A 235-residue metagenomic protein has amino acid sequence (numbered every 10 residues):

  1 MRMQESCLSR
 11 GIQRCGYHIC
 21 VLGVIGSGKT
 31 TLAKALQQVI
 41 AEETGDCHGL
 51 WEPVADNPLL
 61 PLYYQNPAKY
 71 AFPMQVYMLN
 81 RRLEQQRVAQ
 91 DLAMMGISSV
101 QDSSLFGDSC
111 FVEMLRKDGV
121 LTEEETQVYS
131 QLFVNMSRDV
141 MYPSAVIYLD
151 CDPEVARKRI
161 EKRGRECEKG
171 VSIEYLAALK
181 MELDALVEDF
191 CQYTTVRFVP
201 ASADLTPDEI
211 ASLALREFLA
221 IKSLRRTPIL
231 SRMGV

Functional and structural regions predicted by a protein language model:
R2, S6, R157-V235: NTP-dependent small-molecule kinase module
V21: Hydrophobic anchor at the beta1->P-loop junction of P-loop NTPases
V24: P-loop (Walker A) phosphate-binding loop of NTP-binding proteins
K29: Conserved lysine of the Walker
L32, L36: Hydrophobic positions on the alpha1 helix immediately C-terminal to the Walker A/P-loop
Q37-R81: Conserved substrate/cofactor phosphate-moiety recognition/catalytic segment in nucleotide-dependent phosphotransferases
Y70-M141: Glycine-rich phosphate-binding loop used to anchor ATP phosphates in small-molecule kinases, encompassing both
S109-M181: A glycine- and Lys/Arg-enriched "phosphate-lid" helix/loop adjacent to the NTP-binding pocket of small-molecule kinases
